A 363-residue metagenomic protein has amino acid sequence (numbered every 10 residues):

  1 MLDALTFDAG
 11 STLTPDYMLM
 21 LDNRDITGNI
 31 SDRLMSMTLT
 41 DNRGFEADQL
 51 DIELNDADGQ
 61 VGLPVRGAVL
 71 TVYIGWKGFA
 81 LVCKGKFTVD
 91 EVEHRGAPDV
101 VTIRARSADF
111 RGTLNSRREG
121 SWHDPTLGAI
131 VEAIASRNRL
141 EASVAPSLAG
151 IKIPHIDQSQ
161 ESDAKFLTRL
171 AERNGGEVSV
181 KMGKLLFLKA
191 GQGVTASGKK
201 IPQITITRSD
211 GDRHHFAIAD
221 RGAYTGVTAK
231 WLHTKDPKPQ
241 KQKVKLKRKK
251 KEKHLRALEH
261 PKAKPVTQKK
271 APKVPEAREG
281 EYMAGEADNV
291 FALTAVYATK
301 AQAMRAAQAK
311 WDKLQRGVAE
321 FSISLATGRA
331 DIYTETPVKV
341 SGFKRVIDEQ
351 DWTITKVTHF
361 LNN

Functional and structural regions predicted by a protein language model:
M1-G112: Assembly/oligomerization scaffold segments
L2-F7, V100-D109, P146-R221: Short beta-strand-centered interaction patches in the first periplasmic/extracellular domains of large envelope
R33, M37-V65, G211-N363: An acidic/polar, Gly/Ser/Thr-rich interaction patch typically located in mid-to-C-terminal regions of proteins
I74-W76, K189, G342: Conserved "cap/hinge" positions at secondary-structure junctions
K86-R95, G120, Q192-V194, D351-N363: Short, compositionally biased
R95-P98, T126-S143, Y297-R305: Glycine-rich, acidic and aromatic/proline-enriched surface loops and short helix-turn segments that act as binding
F110-R118, I130-D157: N-terminal export/assembly leaders
P125-S136, Q160-E172, Y224, T228-L232: Polar, S/T/G-rich
